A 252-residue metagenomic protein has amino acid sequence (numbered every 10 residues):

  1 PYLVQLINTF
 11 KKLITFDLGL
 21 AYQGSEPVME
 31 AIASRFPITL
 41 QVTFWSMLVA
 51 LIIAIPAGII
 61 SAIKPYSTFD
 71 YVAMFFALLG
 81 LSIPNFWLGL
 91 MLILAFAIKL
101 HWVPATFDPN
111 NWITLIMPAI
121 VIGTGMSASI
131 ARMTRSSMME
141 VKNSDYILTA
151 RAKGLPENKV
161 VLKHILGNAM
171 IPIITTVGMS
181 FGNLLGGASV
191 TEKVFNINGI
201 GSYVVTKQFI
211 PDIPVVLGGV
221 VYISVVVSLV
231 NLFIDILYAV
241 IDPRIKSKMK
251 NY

Functional and structural regions predicted by a protein language model:
P1, A33-S34, L51, I60 (+1 more regions): N-terminal signal-anchor/first transmembrane alpha helix
P1-I55: An internal, D/E-rich "acidic patch" concept
L3-I7, G19-Y22, L88-G89, V103-T106 (+4 more regions): Short, hydrophobic secondary-structure boundary micro-motifs
L13, D17, Q23, A97-L100 (+2 more regions): Residue-level signal for pocket-adjacent positions within structured domains
T15, L88-G89, M139: Alpha-helical transmembrane segments and their lipid-water interface positions in multi-pass membrane proteins
P27, S67, W87: Short alpha-helical
F36-T68, P109-Y252: Alpha-helical transmembrane segments of integral membrane proteins, especially multi-pass inner/plasma-membrane
W45, V49, A73-A128: Generic hydrophobic transmembrane alpha-helix motif, especially the helices
